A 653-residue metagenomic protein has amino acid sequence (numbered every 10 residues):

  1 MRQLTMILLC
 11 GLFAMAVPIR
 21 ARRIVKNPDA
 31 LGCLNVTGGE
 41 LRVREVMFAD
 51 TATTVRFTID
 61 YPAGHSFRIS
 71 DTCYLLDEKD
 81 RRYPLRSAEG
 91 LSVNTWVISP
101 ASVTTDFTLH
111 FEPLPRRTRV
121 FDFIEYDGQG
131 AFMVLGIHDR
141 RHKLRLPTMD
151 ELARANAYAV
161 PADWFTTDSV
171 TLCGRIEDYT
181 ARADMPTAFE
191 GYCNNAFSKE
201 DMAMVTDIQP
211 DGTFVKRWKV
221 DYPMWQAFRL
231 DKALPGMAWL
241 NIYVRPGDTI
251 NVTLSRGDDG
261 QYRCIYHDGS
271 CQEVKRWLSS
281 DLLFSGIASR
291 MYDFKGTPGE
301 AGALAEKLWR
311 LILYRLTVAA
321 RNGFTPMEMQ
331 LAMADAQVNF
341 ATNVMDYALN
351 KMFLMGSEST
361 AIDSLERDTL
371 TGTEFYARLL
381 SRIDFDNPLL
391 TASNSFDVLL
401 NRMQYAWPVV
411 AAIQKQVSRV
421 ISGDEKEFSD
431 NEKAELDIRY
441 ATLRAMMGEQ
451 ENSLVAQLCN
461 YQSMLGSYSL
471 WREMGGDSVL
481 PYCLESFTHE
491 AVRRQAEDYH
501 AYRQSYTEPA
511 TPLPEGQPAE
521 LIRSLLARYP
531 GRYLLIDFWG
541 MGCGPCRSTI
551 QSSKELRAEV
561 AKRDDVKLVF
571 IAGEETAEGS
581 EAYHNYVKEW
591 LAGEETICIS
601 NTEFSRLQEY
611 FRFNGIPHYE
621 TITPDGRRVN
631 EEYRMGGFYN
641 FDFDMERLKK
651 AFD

Functional and structural regions predicted by a protein language model:
M1-V25, L648: Bacterial Sec-dependent N-terminal signal peptides
A21-D150: Conserved functional micro-motifs across diverse proteins
G136-P326: A non-transmembrane, solvent-exposed segment enriched in polar/low-complexity residues
R256-R532: Oxidative protein folding and maturation machinery
R523-R547, S553: Short active-site neighborhood of thiol/selenol oxidoreductases, capturing the structured segment around
S548-W590, N601-Q608: Structural microenvironment flanking redox-active thiols in thiol-disulfide oxidoreductases
I599-R647: Thiol/disulfide oxidoreductase modules built on the thioredoxin-like
